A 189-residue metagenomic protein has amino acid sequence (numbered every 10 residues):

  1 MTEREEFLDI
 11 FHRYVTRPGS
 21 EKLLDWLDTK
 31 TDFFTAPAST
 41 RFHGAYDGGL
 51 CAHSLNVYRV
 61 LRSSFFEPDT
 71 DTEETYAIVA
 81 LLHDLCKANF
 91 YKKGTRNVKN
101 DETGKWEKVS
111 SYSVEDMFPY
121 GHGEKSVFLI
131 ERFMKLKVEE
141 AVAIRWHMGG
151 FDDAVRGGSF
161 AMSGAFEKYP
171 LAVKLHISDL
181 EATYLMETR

Functional and structural regions predicted by a protein language model:
M1, T188-R189: C-terminal end-of-chain micro-motif
M1-A36: Non-catalytic interface/linker regions that flank or bridge core catalytic/transmembrane domains
L23-K30, H43-L55: All-alpha helical catalytic cores of prenyl diphosphate-utilizing isoprenoid enzymes
S39-T40, G44, A52, R59 (+1 more regions): Divalent metal-dependent catalytic cores for phosphoryl transfer on phosphate-bearing substrates
